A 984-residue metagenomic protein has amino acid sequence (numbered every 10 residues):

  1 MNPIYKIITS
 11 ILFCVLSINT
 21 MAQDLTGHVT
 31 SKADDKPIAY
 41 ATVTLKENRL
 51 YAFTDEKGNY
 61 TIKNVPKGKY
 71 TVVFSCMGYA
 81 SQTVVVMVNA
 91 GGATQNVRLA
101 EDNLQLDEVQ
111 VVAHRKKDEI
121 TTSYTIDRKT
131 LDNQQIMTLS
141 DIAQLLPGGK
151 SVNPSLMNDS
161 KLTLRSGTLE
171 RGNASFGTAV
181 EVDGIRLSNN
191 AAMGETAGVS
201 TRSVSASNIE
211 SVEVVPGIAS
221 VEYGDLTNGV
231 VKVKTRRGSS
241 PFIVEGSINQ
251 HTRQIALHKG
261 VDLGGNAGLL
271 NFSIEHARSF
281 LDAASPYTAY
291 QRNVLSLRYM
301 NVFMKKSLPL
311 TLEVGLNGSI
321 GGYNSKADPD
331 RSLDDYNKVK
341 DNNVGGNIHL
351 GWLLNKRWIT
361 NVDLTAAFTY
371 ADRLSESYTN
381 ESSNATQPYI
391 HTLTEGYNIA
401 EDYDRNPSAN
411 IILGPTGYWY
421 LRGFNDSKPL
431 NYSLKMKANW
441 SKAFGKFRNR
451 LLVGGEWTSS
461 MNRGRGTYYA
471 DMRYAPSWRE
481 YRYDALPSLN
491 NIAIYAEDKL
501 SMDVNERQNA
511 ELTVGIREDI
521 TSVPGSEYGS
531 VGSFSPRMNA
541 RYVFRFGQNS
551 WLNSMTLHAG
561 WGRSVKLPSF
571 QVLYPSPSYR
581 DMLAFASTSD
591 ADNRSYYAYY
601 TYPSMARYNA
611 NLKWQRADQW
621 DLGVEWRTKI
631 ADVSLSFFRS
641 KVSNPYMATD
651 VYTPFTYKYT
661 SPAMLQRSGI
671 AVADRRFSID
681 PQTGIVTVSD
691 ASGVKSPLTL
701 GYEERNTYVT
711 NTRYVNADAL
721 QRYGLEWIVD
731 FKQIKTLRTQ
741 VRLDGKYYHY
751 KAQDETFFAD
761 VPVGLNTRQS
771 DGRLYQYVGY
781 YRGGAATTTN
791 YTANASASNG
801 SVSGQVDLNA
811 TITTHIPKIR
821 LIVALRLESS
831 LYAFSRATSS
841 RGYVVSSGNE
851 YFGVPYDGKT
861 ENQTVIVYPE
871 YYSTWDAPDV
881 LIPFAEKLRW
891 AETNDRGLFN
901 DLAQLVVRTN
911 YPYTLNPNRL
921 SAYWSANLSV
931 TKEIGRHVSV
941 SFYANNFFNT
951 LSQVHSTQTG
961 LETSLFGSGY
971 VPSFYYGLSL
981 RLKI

Functional and structural regions predicted by a protein language model:
D24, E245-R278, S285-T369: Transmembrane beta-barrel wall of Gram-negative outer-membrane proteins
T30-D34, A41-K46, S75-M77, N89-N133: Short, acidic, small-residue-rich periplasmic hinge/interaction motif at the N-terminus of Gram-negative outer-membrane
T94-R98, L139-I142, L162-T163, E181 (+2 more regions): N-terminal periplasmic accessory domains that precede and gate Gram-negative outer-membrane beta-barrel machines
S140, Q144-R186: Extracytoplasmic beta-strand/coil segments of soluble accessory domains associated with Gram-negative outer-membrane
I185-P216: Short acidic/polar hinge/loop motifs at secondary-structure boundaries that mediate gating or recognition
F303-I320, V339-E527: Face-selective signature of the C-terminal outer-membrane beta-barrel domain
V504-E506, T660-S846: Gram-negative outer-membrane beta-barrel transporters
V565, K641-N644, Y659, E828-T909 (+2 more regions): C-terminal beta-signal and adjacent terminal beta-strands/loops of Gram-negative outer-membrane beta-barrel proteins
